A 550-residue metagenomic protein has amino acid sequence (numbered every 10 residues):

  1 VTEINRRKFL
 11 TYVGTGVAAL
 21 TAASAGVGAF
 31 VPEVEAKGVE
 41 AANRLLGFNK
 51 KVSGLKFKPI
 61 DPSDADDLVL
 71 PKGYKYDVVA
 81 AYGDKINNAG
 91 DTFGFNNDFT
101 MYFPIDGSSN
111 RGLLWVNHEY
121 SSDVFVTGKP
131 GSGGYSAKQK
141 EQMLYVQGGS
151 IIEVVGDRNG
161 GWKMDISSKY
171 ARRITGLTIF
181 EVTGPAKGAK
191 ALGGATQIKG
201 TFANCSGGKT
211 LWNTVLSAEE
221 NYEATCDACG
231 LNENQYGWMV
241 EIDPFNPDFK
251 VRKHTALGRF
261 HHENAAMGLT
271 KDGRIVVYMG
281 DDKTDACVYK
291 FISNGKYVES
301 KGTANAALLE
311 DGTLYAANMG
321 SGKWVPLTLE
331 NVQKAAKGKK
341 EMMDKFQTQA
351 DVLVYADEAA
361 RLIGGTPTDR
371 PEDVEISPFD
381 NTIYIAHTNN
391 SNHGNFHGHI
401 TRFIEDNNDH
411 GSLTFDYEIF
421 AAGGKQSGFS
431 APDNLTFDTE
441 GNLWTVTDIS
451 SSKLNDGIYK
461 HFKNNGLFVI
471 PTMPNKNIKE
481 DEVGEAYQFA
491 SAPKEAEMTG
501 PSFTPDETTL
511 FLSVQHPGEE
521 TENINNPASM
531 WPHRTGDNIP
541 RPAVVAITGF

Functional and structural regions predicted by a protein language model:
N5, V13-A18, A22, G26-F550: Conserved small-residue
